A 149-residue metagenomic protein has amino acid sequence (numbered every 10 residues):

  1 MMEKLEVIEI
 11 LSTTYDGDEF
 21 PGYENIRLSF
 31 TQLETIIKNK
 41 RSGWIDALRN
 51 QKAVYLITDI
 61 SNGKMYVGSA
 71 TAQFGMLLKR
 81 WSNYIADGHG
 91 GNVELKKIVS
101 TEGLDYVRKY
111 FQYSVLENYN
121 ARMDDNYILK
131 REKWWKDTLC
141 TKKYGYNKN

Functional and structural regions predicted by a protein language model:
M1, I85-G88, K136-Y144: Short solvent-exposed strand/turn elements
M1-V67, T71: GIY-YIG nuclease catalytic motif and its immediate N-terminal context
G43, T101-E102, T138: A generic secondary-structure signal
K64-Y66, L77, R122-D124: Intrinsically disordered, low-complexity acidic/polar segments
Q73-A121: Conserved short loop/helix modules at catalytic or binding sites in compact beta-alpha or helix-hairpin-helix contexts
K109, G145-N147: Long, charge-rich alpha-helical interaction segments
R122-T141: Domain-level recognition of nuclease-like catalytic cores that cleave nucleotide substrates
